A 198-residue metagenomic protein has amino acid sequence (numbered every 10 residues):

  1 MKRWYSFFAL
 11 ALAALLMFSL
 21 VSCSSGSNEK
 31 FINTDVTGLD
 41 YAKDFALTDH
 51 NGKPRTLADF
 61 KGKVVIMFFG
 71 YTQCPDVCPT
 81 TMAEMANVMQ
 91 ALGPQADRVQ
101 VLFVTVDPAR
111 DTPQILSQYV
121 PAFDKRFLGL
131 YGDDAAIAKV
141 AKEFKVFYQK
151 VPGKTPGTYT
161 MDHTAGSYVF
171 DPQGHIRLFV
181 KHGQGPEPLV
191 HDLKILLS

Functional and structural regions predicted by a protein language model:
M1-A11: Bacterial N-terminal signal peptides that target proteins for export
F18-S22: C-terminal motif of bacterial Sec signal peptides marking the signal peptidase cleavage site
S27-A58, A83: N-terminal "domain-start" segment that seeds a small globular fold
L57-P79, M85: Short active-site neighborhood of thiol/selenol oxidoreductases, capturing the structured segment around
K63-V64, T80-V104, P121-D124: Conserved helix-turn-beta segment immediately C-terminal to the redox Cys motif in thioredoxin-like folds
D97-D111, R126-A135: Thiol-based oxidoreductase modules, predominantly thioredoxin-like and allied folds used for disulfide exchange
S117-T164: Short, internal strand/loop/helix patches that form the active-site neighborhood or redox-interaction surface
G153-S198: Thiol-/selenol-based redox modules, centered on thioredoxin-like and closely related oxidoreductase domains
